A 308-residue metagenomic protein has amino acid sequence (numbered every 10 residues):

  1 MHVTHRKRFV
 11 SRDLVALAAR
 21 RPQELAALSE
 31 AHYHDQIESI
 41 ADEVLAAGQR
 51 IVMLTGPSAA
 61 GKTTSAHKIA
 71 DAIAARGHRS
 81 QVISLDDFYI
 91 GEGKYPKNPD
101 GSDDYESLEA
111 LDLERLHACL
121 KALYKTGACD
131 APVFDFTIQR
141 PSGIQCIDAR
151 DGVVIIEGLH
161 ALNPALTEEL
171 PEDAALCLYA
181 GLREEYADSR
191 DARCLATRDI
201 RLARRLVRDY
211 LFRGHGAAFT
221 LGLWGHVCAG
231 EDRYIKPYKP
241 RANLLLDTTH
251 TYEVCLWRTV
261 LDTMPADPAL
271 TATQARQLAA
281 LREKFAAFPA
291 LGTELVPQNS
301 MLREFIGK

Functional and structural regions predicted by a protein language model:
M1-S39: Charged, amphipathic alpha-helical linker segments immediately N-terminal to NTP-binding catalytic cores
K7, P22, A27, P164-K308: Conserved NTP phosphate-binding and transfer environment spanning the P-loop NTPase/kinase superfamily
A46-G48, H117-D173, T220-Y238, E253: Glycine-rich phosphate-binding loop used to anchor ATP phosphates in small-molecule kinases, encompassing both
V52-L54: Hydrophobic anchor at the beta1->P-loop junction of P-loop NTPases
K62: Conserved lysine of the Walker
D71-Q81: Post-Walker A helix-loop "phosphate-sensing" segment adjacent to the P-loop in P-loop NTPases
Q81-I83, I90-Q139, V153: Conserved nucleotide-sensing/catalytic segment adjacent to the nucleotide-binding pocket in NTP-handling enzymes
